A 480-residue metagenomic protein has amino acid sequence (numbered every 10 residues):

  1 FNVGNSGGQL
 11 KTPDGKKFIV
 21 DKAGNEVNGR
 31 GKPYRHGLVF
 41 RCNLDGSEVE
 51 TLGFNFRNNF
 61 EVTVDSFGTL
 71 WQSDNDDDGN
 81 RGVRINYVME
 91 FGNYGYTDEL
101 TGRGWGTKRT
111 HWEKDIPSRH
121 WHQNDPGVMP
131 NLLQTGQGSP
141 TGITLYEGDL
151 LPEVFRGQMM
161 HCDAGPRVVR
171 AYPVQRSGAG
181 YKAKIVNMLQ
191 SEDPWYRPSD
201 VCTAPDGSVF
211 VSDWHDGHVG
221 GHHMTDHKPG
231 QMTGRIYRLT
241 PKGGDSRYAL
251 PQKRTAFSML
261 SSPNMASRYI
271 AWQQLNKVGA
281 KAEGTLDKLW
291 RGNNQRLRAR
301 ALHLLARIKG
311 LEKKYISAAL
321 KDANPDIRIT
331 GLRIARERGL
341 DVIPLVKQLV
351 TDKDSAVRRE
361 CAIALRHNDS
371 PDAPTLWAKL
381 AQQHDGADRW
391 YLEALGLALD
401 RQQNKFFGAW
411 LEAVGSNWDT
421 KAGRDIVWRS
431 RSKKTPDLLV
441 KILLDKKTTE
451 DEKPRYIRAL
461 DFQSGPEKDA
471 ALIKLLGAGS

Functional and structural regions predicted by a protein language model:
F1-A256, K277: Beta-propeller domains with acidic blade repeats across secreted/periplasmic ectodomains and cytosolic WD/CNH propellers
S212, D226-M232, L239-S480: Long, ordered, helix-rich scaffold segments
